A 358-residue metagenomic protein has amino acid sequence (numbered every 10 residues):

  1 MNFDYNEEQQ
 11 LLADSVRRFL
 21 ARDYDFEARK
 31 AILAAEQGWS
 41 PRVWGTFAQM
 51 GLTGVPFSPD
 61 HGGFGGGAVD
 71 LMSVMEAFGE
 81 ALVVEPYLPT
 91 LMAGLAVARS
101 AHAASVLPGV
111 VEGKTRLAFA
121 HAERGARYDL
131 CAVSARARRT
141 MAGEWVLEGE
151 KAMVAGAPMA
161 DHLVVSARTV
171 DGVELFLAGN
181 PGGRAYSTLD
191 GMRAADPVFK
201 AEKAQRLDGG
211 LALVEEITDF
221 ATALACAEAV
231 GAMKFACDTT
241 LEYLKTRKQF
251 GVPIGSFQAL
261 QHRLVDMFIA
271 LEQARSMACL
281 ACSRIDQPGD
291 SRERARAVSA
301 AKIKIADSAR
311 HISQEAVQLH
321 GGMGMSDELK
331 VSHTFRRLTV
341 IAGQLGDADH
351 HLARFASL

Functional and structural regions predicted by a protein language model:
M1-A81, G113, M141-E144, E216-L358: Alpha-helical interface subdomain recognition
E27, V55-F57, L88-L91, A118-A120 (+2 more regions): Short beta-strands and strand-loop turn motifs
S40-R42, A98-R99, Y128-C131: Short, solvent-exposed polar/charged micro-motifs at secondary-structure junctions
S73, A77, M92-A96, S105: Generic beta-strand or strand-like secondary-structure segments
F78, A96-A101, F176-A178, L207 (+1 more regions): Alpha-helix C-terminal capping segments
V83-H102: N-terminal glycine-rich flavin-associated loop
L88, G109, S256-Q258: Beta-strand segments within the central parallel beta-sheet cores of soluble alpha/beta enzyme folds
A104-D238: FAD-binding core of flavoproteins
